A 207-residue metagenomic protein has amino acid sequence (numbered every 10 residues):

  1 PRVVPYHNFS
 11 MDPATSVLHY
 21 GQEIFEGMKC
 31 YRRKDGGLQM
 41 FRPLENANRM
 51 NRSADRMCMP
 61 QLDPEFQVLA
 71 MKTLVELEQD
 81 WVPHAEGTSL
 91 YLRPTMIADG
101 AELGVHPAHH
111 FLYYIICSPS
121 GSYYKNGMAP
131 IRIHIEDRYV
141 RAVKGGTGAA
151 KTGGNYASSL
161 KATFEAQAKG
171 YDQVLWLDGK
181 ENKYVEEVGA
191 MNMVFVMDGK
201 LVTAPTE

Functional and structural regions predicted by a protein language model:
P1-A70, L74, L103-E207: Helix-start/capping segments and mature chain N-termini
D63-L74, P83-A101: Short, glycine/charge-rich beta-strand/loop segments that flank catalytic centers and engage negatively charged groups
